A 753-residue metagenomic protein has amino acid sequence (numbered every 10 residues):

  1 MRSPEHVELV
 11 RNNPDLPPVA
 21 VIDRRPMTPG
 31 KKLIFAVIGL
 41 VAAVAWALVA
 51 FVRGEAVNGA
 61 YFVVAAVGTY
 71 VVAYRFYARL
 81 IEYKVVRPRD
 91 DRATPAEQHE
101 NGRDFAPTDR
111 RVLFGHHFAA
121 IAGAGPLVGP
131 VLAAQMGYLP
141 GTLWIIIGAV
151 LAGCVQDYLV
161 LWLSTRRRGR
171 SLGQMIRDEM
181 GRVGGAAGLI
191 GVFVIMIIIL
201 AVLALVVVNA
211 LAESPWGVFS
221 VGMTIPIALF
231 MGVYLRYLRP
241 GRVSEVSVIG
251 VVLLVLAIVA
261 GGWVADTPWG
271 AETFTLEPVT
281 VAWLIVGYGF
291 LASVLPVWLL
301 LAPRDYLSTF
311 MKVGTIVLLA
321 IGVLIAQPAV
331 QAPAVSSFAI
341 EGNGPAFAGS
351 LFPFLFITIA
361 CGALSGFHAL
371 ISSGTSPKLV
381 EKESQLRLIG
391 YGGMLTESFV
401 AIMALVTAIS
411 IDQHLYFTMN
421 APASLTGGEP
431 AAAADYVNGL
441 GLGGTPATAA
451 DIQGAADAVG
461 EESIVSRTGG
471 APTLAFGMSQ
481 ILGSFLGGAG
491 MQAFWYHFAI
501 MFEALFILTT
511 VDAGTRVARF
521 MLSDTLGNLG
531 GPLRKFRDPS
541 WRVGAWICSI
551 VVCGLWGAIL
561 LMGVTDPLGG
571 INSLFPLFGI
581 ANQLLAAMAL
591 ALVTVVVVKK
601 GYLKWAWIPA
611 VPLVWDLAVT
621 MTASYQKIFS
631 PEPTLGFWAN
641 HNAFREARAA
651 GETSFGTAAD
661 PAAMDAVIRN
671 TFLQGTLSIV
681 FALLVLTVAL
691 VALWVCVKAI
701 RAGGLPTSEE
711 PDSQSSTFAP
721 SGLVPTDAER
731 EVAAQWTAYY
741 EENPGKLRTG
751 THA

Functional and structural regions predicted by a protein language model:
R2-V41, V72-L127, T309, G349-S350 (+1 more regions): Membrane-interface "cap" regions at the ends of multi-pass membrane proteins
L16-A20, A78-A106, L132, T142 (+7 more regions): Flexible loop linkers connecting adjacent transmembrane helices in multi-pass alpha-helical membrane transporters
A47-R53, N58, D104-R167, D178-R182 (+8 more regions): Membrane-interface helix-loop-helix modules in multi-pass membrane proteins
E55-R75, R79, A133-S164, G173 (+5 more regions): Extracellular loop-to-transmembrane helix junctions
G68-A78, V192, I197-A201, L253-A257 (+8 more regions): Selective recognition of specific alpha-helical transmembrane segments in multi-pass small-molecule
E179-I197, G390-F399, T468-G470, G488-A499 (+3 more regions): Loop-to-transmembrane helix boundary motifs in multi-pass membrane proteins
G232-R236, V252-W283, L291-S293, V313-I340 (+2 more regions): Hydrophobic alpha-helical segments and their helix-loop junctions in multi-pass secondary transporters
V323-A339, L395-G477, A513, V564-D566: Extracellular/periplasmic helix-exit of transmembrane alpha-helices
